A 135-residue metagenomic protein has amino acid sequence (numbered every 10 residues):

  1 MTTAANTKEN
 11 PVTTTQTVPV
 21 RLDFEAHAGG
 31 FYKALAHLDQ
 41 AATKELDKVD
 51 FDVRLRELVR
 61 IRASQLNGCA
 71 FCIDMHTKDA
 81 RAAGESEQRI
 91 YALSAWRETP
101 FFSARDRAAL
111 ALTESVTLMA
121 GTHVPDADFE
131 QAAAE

Functional and structural regions predicted by a protein language model:
M1-E57: Acidic, glycine/proline-rich low-complexity segments that act as flexible tails and inter-domain linkers
L22-F24, D52-C69, R97-E98: Alpha-helical scaffold segments that form or flank carboxylate-/histidine-based iron centers
E25-A26, G30, A92-M119: Short Fe-S-cluster ligation motifs
K33-H37, G68-C72, A120-D126: Short acidic alpha-helix initiation/capping motifs at coil-to-helix transition points, especially at protein N-termini
T43-K44, R60, T77, S94 (+2 more regions): Amphipathic alpha-helical segments within well-ordered protein domains
D52, S86, A134-E135: Helix N-cap / loop-to-helix initiation motif
R60-Y91: Conserved alpha-helical segments that form or flank metal/cofactor-binding pockets of metalloenzymes
A109-E135: Short flanking/linker segments adjacent to small metal-binding domains or redox-active Cys/His motifs
